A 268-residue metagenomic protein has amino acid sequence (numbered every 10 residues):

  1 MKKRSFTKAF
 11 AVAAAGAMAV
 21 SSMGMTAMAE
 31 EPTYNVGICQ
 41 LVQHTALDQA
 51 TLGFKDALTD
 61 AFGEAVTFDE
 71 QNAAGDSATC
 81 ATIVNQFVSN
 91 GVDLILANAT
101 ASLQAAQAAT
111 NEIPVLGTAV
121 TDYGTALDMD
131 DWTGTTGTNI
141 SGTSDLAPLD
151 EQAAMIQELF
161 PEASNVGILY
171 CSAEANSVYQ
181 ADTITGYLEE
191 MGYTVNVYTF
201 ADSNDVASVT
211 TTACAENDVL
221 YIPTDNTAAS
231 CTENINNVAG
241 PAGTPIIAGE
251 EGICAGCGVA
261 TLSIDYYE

Functional and structural regions predicted by a protein language model:
K2-A13: Bacterial N-terminal signal peptides that target proteins for export
V20-P32: Sec-dependent signal peptide cleavage junction
T33-G63, D69-T79, S177, D225-S230 (+1 more regions): Extracytoplasmic "Venus flytrap"
V36-I38, F54, S141-E189: An alpha-beta-alpha
D60-C80, N139, T185-S203: Short beta-strand elements in bilobed, periplasmic/extracellular small-molecule ligand-binding domains
E70-D131, D225-G249: Beta-alpha junction/loop-to-helix N-cap segments that form part of ligand/metal-binding clefts
A126-Q157, A255-E268: Short beta-strand elements at the ligand-binding edges of bilobed clamshell
A175-T244: Pocket-lining segment of extracytoplasmic ligand-binding domains
